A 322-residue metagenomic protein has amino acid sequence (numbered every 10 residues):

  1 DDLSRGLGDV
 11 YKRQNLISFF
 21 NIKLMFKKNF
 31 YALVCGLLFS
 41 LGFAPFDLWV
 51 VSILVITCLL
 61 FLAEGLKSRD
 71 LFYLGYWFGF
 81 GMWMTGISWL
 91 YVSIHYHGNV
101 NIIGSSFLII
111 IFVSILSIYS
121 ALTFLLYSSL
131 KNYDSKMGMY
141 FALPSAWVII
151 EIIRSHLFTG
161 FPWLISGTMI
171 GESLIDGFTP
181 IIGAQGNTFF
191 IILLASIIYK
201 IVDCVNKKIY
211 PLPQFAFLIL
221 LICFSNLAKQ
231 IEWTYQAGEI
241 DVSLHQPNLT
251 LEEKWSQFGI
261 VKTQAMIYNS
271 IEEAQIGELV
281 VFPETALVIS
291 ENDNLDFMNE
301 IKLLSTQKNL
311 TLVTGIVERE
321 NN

Functional and structural regions predicted by a protein language model:
D1, D176, K302: Active-site phosphate/pyrophosphate- and oxyanion-stabilizing loops and adjacent acidic/basic residues in soluble
D1, I150, P283: Active-site flanking residues adjacent to catalytic metal/cofactor-binding acidic residues
D1-Q14: Single conserved hydrophobic/aromatic residue that forms the stacking wall/gate of nucleotide- or nucleobase-binding
D2-R5, P45, F158, A237 (+2 more regions): A generic fold-level signal
L7-D9, S18-K23: Intrinsically disordered, low-complexity serine/threonine-rich segments
K12-R13, S18, E278: Intrinsic disorder/low-complexity segments
F20-Q230: Membrane-embedded alpha-helical bundles of multi-pass enzymes that act on lipidic or dolichyl-linked glycan substrates
A228-N322: Soluble catalytic regions of membrane-associated enzymes that act on cell-envelope and secretory-pathway components
